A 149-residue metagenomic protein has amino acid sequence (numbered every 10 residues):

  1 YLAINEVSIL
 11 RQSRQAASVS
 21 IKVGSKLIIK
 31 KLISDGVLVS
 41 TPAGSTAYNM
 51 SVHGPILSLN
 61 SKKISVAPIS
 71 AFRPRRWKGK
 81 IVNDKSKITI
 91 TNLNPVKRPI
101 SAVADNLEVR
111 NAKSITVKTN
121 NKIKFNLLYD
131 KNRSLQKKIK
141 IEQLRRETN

Functional and structural regions predicted by a protein language model:
Y1-V37, T46-N149: Catalytic phosphate-donor-binding core of small-molecule kinases
S40: Short beta-strand segments
